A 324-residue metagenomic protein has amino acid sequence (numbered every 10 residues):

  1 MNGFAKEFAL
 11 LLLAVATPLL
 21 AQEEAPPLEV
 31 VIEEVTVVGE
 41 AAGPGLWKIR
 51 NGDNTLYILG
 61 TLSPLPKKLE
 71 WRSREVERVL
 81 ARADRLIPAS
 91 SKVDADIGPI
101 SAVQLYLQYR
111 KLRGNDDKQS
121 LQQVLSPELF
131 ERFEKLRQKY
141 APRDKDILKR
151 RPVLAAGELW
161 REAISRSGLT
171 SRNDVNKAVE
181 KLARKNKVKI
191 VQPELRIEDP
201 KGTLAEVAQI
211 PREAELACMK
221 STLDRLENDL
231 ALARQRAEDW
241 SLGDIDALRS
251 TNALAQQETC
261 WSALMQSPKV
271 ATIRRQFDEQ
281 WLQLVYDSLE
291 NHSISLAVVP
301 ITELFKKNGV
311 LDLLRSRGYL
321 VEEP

Functional and structural regions predicted by a protein language model:
M1-A9: Bacterial N-terminal signal peptides that target proteins for export
A9, L13-A14, V285: Extended rod-forming repeat segments used as scaffolds/tethers
A9-L10, V179, V310: Generic structural signal for hydrophobic residues
A16-P18: N-terminal signal peptide c-region/cleavage motif recognized by signal peptidases
P26-V38, G43-K269: Structured, acidic catalytic/metal-binding patches in enzyme active sites
C260-P324: A cross-kingdom marker for long, charged
